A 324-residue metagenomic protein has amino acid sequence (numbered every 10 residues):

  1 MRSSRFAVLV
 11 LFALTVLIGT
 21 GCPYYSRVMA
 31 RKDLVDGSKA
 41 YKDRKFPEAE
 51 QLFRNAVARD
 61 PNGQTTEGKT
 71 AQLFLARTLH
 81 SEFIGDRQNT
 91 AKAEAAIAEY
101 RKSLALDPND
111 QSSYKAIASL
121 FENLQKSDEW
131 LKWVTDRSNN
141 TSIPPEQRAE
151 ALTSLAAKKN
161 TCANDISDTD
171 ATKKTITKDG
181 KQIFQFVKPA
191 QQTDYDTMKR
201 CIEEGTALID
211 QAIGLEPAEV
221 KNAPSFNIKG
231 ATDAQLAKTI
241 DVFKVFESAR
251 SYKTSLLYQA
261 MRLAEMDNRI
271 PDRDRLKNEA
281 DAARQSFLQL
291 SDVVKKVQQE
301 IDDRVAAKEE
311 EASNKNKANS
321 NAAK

Functional and structural regions predicted by a protein language model:
M1-V10: Bacterial N-terminal signal peptides that target proteins for export
I18-G21: C-terminal motif of bacterial Sec signal peptides marking the signal peptidase cleavage site
P23-S26: Bacterial signal peptide processing site
V28-V35, T65-I84, D107-N123, P144-T193 (+2 more regions): Amphipathic alpha-helical repeat scaffolds of TPR domains
A30, K45-P47, N62, H80-K102 (+4 more regions): Short coil/linker segments at helix-helix boundaries
K42, L263, D267-K324: C-terminal or late-domain output modules
K42-P61: Short extracytoplasmic
A56, K102-S103, D136-N140, A212: Canonical positions in the second alpha-helix
